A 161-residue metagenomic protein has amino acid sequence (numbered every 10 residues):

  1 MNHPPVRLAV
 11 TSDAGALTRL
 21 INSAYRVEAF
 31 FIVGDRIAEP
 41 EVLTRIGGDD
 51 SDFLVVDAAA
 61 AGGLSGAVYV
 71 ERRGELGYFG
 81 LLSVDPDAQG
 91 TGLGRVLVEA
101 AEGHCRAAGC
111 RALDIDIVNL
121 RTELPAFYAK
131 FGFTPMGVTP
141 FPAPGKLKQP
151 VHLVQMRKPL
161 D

Functional and structural regions predicted by a protein language model:
P4, L8-A14, T18-Q89, V98-A100 (+3 more regions): Acetyl-CoA-dependent GNAT
S51, P150-Q155: Short hydrophobic/aromatic beta-strand or adjacent loop that forms the aromatic wall/cage of a ligand/substrate-binding
Y78, G109, P150-H152: Short loop/turn motifs at secondary-structure junctions
V84, V118-N119: Short amphipathic helical patch at the helix-1/turn junction of helix-turn-helix
G92: Glycine-rich phosphate-binding loop
L97, R121-L124: Conserved short alpha-helix immediately C-terminal to the canonical SAM/SAH-binding motif I of Rossmann-like
C105-I117: Conserved GNAT acetyl-CoA-binding A-motif
D114-V118, P125, A129, T134-H152: Conserved catalytic-core motifs of GNAT/GCN5-like acyltransferases
